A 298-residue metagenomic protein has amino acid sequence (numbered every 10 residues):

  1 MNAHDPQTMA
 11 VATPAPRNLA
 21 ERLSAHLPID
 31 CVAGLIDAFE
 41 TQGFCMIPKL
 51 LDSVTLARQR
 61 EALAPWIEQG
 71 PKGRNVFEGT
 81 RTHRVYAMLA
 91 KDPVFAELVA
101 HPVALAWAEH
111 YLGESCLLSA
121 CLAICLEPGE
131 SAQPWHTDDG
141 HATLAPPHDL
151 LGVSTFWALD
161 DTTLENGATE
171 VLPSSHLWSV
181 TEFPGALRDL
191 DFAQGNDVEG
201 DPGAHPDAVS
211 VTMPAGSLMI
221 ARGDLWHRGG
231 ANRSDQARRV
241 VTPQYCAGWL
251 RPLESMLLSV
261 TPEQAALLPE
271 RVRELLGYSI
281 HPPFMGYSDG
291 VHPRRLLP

Functional and structural regions predicted by a protein language model:
N2-A3, W178-I220, D224-L225, G230-P298: Conserved double-stranded beta-helix
N2-Q42, I47-P146: Non-heme Fe(II)-dependent double-stranded beta-helix
D52-S53, A123-L126, T162-L164, H176-L177 (+2 more regions): Short, solvent-exposed loop/turn segments at secondary-structure junctions
A90, V99-A100, L172, A221 (+1 more regions): A conserved hydrophobic position in a structured secondary element of the catalytic/binding core that shapes
K91, S119, L151-V153, E165-G167 (+1 more regions): Residues that flank catalytic or metal-binding motifs in active/ligand-binding sites
Y111, A145-L164, T212-A215, I220 (+1 more regions): Short, conserved beta-strand element in jelly-roll/cupin
E114, P128, H141-D149, A158-A168 (+1 more regions): Active-site region of the double-stranded beta-helix
S131-D138, A145-P146, E165-V171, V180-P184 (+2 more regions): A short secondary-structure junction signal
